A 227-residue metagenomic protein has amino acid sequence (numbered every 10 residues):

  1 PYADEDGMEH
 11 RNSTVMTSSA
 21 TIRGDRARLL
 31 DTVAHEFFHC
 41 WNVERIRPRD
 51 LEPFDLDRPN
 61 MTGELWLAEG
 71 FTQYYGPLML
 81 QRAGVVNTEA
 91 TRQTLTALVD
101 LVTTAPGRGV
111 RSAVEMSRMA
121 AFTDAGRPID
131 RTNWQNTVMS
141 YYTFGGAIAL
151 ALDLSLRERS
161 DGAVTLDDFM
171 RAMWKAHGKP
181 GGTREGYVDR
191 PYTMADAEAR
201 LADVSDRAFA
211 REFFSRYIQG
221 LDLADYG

Functional and structural regions predicted by a protein language model:
P1-L65: Juxtacatalytic substrate-recognition/specificity segment
R23-R28, T32, T62, W66 (+7 more regions): Soluble non-cytosolic domains of exported or imported proteins
H35, T72, G162, F214: Terminal peptide-recognition signature
R47-F54, P59-Y142, R171, K175-P180 (+1 more regions): Acidic/His/Gly-enriched intrinsically disordered linker/tail segments that often contain short helix/coil "MoRF-like"
Y74-Q81, A147-E158: Short glycine/serine- and small hydrophobic-enriched flexible loop segments
L80-T91, R157-T165, V204-R211: Structural helix-adjacent loops and short alpha-helical linkers that scaffold large soluble proteins
Q93, T143-L154, A199, E212: Feature representing long, continuous alpha-helical segments
K179-G227: Beta/coil-rich, acidic/histidine-enriched accessory regions frequently appended to metallopeptidases
